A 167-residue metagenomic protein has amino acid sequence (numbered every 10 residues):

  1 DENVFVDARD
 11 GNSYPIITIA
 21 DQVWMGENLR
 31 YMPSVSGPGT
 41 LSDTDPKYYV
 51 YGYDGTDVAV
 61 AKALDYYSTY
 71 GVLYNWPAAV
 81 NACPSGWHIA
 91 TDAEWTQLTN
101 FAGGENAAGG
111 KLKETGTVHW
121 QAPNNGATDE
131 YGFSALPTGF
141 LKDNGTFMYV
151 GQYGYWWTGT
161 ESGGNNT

Functional and structural regions predicted by a protein language model:
D1-T167: Conserved positions within compact, well-structured domain cores
